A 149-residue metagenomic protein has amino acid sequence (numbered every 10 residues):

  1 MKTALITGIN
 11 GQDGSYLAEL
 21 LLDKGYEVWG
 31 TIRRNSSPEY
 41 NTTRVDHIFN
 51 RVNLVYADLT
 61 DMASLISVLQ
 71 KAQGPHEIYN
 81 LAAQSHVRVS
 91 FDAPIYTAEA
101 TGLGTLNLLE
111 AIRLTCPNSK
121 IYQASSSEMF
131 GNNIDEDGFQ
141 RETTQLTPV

Functional and structural regions predicted by a protein language model:
M1-V149: N-terminal Rossmann-like NAD(P)+-binding domain of SDR-like oxidoreductases, especially those catalyzing
